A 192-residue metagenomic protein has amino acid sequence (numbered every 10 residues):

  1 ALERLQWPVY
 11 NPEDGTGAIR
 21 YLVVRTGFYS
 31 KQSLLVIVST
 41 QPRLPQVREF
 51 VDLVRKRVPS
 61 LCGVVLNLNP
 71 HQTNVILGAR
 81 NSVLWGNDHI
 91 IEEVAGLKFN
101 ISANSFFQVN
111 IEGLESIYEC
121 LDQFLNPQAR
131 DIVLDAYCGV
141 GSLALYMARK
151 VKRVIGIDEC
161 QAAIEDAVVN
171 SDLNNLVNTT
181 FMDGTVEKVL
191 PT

Functional and structural regions predicted by a protein language model:
A1-N11, Y29, L44: Extended interfacial segments that mediate partner engagement and assembly in macromolecular machines
P12-T16, I111: Conserved phosphate/pyrophosphate-binding and hydrolysis machinery centered on Walker-type P-loop NTPases, extending
G15-Y29: Short edge beta-strands and adjacent turn/loop segments
V24, K31-T40, K98-S102: Short, aliphatic-rich beta-strand segments
F28-K31, S60: Short flexible coil/turn linkers enriched for glycine and charged/polar residues that connect secondary-structure
Q46-R48, D52-K56, S60-T192: Rossmann-like S-adenosyl-L-methionine
